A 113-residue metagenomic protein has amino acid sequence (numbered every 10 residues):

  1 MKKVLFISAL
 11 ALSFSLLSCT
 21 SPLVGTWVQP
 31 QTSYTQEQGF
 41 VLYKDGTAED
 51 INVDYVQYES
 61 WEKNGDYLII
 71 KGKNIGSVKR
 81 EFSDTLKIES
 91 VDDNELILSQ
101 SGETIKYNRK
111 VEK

Functional and structural regions predicted by a protein language model:
M1-S18: Sec-dependent bacterial lipoprotein signal peptides
L17-K113: Lipid interaction determinants
